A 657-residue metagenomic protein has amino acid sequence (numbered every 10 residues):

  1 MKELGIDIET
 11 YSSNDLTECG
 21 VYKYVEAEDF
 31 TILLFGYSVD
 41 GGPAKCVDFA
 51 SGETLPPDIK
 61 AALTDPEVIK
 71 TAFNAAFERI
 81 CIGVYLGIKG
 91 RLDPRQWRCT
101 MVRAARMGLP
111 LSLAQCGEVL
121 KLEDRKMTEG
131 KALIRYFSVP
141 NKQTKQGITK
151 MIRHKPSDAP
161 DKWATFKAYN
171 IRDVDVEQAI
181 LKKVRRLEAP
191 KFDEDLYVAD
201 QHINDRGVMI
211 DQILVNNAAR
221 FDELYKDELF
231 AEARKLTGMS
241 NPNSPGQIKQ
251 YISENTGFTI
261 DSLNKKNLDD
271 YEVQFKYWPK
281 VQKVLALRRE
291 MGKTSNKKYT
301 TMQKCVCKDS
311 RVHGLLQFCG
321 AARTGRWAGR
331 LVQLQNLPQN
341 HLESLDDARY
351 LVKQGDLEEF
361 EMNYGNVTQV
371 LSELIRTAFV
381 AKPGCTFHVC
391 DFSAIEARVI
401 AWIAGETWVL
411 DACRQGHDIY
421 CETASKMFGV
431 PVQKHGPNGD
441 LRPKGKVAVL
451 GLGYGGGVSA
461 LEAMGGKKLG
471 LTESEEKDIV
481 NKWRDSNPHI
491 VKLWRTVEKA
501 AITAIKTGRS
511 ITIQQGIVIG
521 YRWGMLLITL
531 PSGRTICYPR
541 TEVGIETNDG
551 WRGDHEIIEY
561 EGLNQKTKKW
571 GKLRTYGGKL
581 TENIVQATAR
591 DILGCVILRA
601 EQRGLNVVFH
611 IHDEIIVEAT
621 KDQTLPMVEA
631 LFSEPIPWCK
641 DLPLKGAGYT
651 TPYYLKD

Functional and structural regions predicted by a protein language model:
M1-K2, K60-T64, V370-T386, L598-Q602: A short acidic-Thr-Gly-centered motif at the start of a beta-strand
M1-L16, L34-G36, V119, A132-L371 (+4 more regions): Conserved "right-hand" nucleotidyltransferase catalytic core of DNA-directed polymerases
G5-I6, F73, W97-C99, F379-I395: Conserved catalytic palm subdomain of right-hand nucleotidyl-transferase polymerases, strongest for RNA-directed enzymes
F30-I32, G36-Y37, G41-R185, E343-L345 (+2 more regions): Active-site-proximal helix-loop-helix substrate-binding element of RNase H-like nuclease domains
A76-I88, M107, K249-N255, S393-T407: Short active-site loop/helix that positions an aromatic residue
V184-L196, I592-I615: Active-site palm subdomain of RNA-directed nucleic acid polymerases
T259, F428-R603, P643, A647-D657: Conserved catalytic core of nucleic-acid polymerases
R599-A647: C-terminal structured "cap/appendage" subdomains that terminate the fold
